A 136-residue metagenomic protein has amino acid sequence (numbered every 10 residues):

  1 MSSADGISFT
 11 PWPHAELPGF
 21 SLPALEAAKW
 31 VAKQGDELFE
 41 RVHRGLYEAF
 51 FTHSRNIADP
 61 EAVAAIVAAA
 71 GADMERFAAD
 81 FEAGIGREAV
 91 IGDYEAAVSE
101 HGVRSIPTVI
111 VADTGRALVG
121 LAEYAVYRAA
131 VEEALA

Functional and structural regions predicted by a protein language model:
M1-F50, S54: Structural alpha/beta surface segment adjacent to cysteine/selenocysteine redox centers across thiol/disulfide enzymes
G45-A136: C-terminal cap of thioredoxin/glutaredoxin-like
